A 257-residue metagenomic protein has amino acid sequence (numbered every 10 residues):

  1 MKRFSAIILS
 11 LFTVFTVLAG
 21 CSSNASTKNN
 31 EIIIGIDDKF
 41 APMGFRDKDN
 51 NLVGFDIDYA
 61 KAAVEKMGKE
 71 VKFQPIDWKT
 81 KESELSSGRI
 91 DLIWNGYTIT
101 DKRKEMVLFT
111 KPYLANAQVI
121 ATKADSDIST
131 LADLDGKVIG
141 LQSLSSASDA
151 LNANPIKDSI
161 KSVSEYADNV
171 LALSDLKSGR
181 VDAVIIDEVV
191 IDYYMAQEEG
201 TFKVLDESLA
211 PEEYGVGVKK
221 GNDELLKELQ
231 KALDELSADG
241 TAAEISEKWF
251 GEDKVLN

Functional and structural regions predicted by a protein language model:
M1-E31, K254-N257: Short, low-complexity disordered leader/linker segments with a strong preference for bacterial N-terminal type II
S23-A25, S146-S164, K203-L205, D234-N257: Ligand-binding clefts/hinges and TM-proximal coupling segments of bilobed small-molecule sensing domains
T27-G96: Extracytoplasmic small-molecule ligand-binding "clamshell" domains of the periplasmic binding protein/Venus flytrap
D38, A115-T122, E188, D192-Q230 (+1 more regions): Periplasmic-binding protein-like
G44-K48, A60-K69, A147-Y166, M195-E199: Ligand-binding cleft/hinge of the Venus flytrap
I57-K66, A132, S143-S146, V216-D253: Extended ligand-binding regions for polar small-molecule ligands
K61, E70-D133, K203, S208: Acidic, polar ligand-binding/catalytic clefts
Y97-E105, N152-N154, D175-S178, D182-P211: A ligand-binding cleft/hinge motif common to bilobed small-molecule-binding domains
